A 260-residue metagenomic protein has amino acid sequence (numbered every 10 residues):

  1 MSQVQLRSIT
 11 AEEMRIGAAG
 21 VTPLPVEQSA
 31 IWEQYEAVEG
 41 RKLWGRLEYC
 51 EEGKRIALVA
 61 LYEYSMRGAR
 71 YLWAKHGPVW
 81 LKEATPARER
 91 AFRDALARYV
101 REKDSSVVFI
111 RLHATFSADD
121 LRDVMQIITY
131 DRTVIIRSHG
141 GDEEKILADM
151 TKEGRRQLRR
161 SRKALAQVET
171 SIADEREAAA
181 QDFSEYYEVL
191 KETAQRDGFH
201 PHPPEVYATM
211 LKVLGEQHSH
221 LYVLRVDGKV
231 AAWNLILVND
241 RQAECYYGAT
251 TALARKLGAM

Functional and structural regions predicted by a protein language model:
V4-E52, L58-G68, A114-T133, G141 (+1 more regions): A conserved beta-strand-loop-helix scaffold within acyl/acetyltransferase catalytic domains
M66, V79, A97-R101: Generic short alpha-helical segment signal, independent of protein family or function, capturing local helix propensity
G68-H76: Short, conserved active-site loops that position catalytic residues or coordinate cofactors/metal ions across diverse
L72, V108-I110, A243: Hydrophobic residues within beta-strands of alpha/beta enzymes
K75-P86, H139-G141, G248-L257: A short, internal acetyl-CoA/4′-phosphopantetheine-binding micro-motif in the GNAT/acyltransferase core
P86-R137: Non-catalytic accessory segments adjacent to catalytic cores
M260: Short, conserved phosphate/pyrophosphate- and ester-handling motifs at nucleotide-, phospho-/glycolipid
